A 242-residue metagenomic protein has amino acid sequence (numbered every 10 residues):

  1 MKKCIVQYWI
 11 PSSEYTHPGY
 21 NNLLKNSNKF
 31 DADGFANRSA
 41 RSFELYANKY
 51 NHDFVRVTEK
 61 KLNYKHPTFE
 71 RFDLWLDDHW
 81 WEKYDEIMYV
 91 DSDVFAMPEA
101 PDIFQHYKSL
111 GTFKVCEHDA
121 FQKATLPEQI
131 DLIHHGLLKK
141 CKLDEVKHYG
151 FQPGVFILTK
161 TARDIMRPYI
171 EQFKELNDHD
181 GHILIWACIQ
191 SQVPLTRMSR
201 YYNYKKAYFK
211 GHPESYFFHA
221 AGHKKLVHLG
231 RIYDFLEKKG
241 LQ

Functional and structural regions predicted by a protein language model:
M1-D73, D77-Y84, A221-K225, D234 (+1 more regions): N-terminal anchoring/stem segment of glycosyltransferases
Y15-A32, K123-L143: Charged, glycine/proline-rich intrinsically disordered loops and linkers
F35, L62-V90, M97-H106, F113-C116 (+2 more regions): A conserved donor-nucleotide-binding helix/loop in the catalytic core of Leloir-type glycosyltransferases
E44, F104, I185-I189: Non-transmembrane alpha-helical segments in soluble domains of secreted/periplasmic/extracellular proteins
V57-T58, D93, L143: Catalytic phosphate/metal-binding cores of nucleic-acid and nucleotide-processing enzymes, i.e., regions that mediate
Y84, S109-T112, V193, P213-S215: Short, high-confidence coil segments that cap the C-terminus of an alpha-helix and link into the following beta-strand
F95-C141: Conserved donor-nucleotide/metal-binding helix-loop-beta segment in metal-dependent transferases, i.e., the alpha-helix
V146-L241: Catalytic core and acceptor-binding pocket of nucleotide-sugar-dependent glycosyltransferases
